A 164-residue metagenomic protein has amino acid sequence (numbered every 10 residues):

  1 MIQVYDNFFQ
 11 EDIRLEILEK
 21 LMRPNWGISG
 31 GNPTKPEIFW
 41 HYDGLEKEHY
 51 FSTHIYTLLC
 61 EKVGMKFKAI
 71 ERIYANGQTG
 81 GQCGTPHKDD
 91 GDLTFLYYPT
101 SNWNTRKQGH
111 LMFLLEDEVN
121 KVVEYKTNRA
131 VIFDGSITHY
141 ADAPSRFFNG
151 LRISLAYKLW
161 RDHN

Functional and structural regions predicted by a protein language model:
M1-E71, Q78: Non-heme Fe(II)/2-oxoglutarate
T53, T57-N164: Catalytic core of non-heme Fe(II) oxygenases with the double-stranded beta-helix
